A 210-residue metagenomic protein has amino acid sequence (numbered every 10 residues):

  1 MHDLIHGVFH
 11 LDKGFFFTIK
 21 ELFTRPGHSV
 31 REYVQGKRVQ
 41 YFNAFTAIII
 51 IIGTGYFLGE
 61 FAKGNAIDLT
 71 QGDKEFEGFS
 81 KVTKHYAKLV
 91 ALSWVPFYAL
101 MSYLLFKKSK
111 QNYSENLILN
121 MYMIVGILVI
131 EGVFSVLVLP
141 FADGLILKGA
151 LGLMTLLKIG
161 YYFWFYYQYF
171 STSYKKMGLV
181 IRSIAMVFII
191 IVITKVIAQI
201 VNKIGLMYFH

Functional and structural regions predicted by a protein language model:
M1-H210: Membrane-proximal intrinsically disordered regions of secretory-pathway and membrane-system proteins
